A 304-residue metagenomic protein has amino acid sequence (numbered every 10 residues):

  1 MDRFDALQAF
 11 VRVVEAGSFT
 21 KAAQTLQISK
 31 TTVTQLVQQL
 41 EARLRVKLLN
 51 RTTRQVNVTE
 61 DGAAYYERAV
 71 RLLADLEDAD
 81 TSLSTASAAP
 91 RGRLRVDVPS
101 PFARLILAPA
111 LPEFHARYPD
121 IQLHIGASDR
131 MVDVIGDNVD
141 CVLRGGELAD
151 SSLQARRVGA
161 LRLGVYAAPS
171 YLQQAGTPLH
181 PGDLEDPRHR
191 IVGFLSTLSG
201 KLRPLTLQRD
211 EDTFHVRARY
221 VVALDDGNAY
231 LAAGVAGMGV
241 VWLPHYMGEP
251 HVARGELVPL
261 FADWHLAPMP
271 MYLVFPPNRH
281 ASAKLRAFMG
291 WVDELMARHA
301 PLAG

Functional and structural regions predicted by a protein language model:
R12-Q27: Short helix-boundary/capping micro-motifs
Q24-T25, A42, A63, A116: Alpha-helical residues within the helix-turn-helix
L36-Q39, A110: Residues within the DNA-recognition helix of helix-turn-helix
L40-E41, L257: Conserved amphipathic alpha-helical core elements
E41-V58: A short LG(V/I)-centered, amphipathic sequence patch enriched for acidic residue(s) preceding the LG motif
T53-V56, A63, A74-D97, A303: Short helix-loop hinge/linker segments at domain boundaries
R91-Q154: Central regulatory/effector-binding core of bacterial HTH transcription factors
V132-N138, L148-M271, R298-G304: C-terminal regulatory
